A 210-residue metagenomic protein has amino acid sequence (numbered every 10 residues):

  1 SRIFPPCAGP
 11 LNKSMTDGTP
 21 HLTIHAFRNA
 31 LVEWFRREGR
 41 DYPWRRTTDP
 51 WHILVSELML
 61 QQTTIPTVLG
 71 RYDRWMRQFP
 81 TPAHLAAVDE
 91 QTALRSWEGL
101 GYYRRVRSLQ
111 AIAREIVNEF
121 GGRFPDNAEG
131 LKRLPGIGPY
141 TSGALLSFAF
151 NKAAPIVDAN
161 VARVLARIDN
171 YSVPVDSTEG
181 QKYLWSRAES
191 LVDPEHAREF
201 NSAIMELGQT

Functional and structural regions predicted by a protein language model:
T16: RNA-binding accessory domains that recognize and position tRNA/RNA substrates
H21-H25, N29-A30, W34-T210: Catalytic cores of DNA base-excision repair glycosylases
